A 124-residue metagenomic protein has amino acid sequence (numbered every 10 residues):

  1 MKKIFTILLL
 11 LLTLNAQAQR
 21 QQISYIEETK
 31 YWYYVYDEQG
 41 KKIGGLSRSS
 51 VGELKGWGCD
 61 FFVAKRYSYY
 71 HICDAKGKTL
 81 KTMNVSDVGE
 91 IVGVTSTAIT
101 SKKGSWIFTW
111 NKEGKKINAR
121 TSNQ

Functional and structural regions predicted by a protein language model:
K3-A16: Sec-dependent N-terminal signal peptides
A16-A18, Y36-D37: Short, low-complexity, intrinsically disordered N-terminal segments
R20-E28, Y33-Y34, W57-R66, Y70-H71 (+1 more regions): Short beta-strand elements that form the blades of beta-propeller/WD-repeat-like and other beta-sheet-rich scaffold
R20-Y25, K42-E53: Beta-strand-rich domains and repeat architectures in extracellular enzymes and scaffolds, especially beta-propellers
W32-R48, H71-N84, T109-S122: Surface-exposed loop/turn elements that mediate protein-protein interactions on large endomembrane-trafficking
L46-V63, K81-S101, I117-Q124: Residue-level detector of conserved, function-critical positions
